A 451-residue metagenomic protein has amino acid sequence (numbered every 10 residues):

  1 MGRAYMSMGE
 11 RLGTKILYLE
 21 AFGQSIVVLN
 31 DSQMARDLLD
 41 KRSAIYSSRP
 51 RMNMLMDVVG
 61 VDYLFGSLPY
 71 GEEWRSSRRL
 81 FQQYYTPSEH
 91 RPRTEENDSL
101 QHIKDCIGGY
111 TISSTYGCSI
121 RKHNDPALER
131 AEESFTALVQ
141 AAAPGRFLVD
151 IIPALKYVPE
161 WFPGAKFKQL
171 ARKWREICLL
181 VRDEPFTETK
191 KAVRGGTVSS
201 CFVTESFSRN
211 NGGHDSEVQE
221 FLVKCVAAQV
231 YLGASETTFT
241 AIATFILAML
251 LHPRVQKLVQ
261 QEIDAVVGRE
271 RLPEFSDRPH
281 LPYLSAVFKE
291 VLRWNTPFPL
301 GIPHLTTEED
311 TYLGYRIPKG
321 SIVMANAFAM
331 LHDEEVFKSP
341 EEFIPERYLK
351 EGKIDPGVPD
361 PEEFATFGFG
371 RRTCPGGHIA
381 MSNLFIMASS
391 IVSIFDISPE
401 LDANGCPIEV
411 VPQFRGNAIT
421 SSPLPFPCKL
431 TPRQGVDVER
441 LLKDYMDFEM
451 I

Functional and structural regions predicted by a protein language model:
M1-G13, A154, L180, R271-G314 (+2 more regions): Conserved cytochrome P450 K-helix E-x-x-R motif and the immediately C-terminal K′/meander segment
M1-V59, P318-K319, S339, E363: N-terminal membrane-proximal hinge/A-helix region immediately C-terminal to the signal-anchor transmembrane segment
V28-L38, S47, C118-L128, E236-Q261 (+1 more regions): Classical protein tyrosine phosphatase
P50-V58, P92-I242: Cytochrome P450 heme-thiolate monooxygenase catalytic core
P87-R91, R194-G195, E274-P282, C374-H378: Conserved, non-catalytic sequence blocks in retroelement Pol enzymes and Pol-derived host proteins
A228, L313, K350-I386, V411-G416: Cytochrome P450 heme-thiolate "Cys pocket" and heme-binding signature region
P253-Q256, G377-P423, T431-Q434: Cytochrome P450 heme-binding "Cys pocket" and the immediately downstream C-terminal segment
A325-D355, Y445-M446: Conserved cytochrome P450 K-helix/beta-meander segment immediately N-terminal to the heme-binding cysteine loop
